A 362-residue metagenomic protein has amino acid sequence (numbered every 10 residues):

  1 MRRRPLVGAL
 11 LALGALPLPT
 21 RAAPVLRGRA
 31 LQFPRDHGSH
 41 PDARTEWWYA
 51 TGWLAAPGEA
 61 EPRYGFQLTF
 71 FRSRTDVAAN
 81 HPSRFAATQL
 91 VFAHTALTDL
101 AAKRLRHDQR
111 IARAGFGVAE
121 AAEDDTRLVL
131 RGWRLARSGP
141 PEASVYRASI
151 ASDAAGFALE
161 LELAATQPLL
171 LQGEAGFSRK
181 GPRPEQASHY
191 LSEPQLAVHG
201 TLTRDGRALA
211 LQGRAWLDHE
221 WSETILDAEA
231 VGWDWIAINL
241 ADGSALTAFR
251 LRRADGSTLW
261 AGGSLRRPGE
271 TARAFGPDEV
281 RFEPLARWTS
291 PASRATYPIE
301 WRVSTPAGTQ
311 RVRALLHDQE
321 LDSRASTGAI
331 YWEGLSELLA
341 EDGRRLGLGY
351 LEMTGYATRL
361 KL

Functional and structural regions predicted by a protein language model:
P5-A22: N-terminal export signals
R21-L362: Structured soluble/peripheral alpha/beta segments that form catalytic or ligand/cofactor-binding pockets
